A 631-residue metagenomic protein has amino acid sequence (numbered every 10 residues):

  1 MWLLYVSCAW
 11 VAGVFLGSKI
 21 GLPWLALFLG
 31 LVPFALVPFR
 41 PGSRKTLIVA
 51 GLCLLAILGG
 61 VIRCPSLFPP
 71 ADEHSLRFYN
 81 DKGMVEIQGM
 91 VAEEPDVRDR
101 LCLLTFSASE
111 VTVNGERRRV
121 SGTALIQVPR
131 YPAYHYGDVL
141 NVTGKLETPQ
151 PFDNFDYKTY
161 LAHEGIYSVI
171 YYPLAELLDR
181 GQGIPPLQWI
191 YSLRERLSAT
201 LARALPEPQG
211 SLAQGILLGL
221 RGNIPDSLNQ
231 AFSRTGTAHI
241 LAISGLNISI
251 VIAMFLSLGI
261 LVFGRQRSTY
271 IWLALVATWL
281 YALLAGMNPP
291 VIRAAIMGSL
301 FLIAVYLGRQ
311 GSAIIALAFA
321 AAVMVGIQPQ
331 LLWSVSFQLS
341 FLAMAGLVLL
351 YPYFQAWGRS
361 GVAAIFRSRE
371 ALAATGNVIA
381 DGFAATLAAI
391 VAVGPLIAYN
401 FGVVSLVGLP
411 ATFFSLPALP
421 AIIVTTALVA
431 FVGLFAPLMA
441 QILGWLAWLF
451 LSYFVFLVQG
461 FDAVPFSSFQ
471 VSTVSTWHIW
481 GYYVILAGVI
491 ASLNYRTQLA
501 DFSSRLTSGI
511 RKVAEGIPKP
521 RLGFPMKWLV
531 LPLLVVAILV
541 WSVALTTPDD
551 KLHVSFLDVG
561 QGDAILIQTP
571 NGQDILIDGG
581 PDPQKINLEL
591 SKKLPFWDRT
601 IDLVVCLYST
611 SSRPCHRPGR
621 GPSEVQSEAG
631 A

Functional and structural regions predicted by a protein language model:
M1-S75, R293: N-terminal leader/targeting segments
Y5, G13, G42-R44, I170 (+3 more regions): Hydrophobic alpha-helical transmembrane segments in multi-pass membrane proteins
L54-H239, L588: Membrane-interface helix/helix-cap signal primarily in integral membrane proteins
L58-G83, M526-F556, Q561: Hydrophobic alpha-helical transmembrane segments in integral membrane proteins
L178-W189, E195, R234, A371 (+4 more regions): Membrane-interface amphipathic/re-entrant loop segments adjacent to transmembrane helices in multi-pass membrane
H239-I260, T600-V625: Di-metal (Zn2+ and/or Mg2+/Mn2+) metal-binding site signature of metallo-dependent hydrolases with the MBL/beta-CASP
I243, A318, S334, L576-G580 (+2 more regions): Active-site neighborhood of phospho(di)ester-bond hydrolases with catalytic His/Asp-centered motifs
V424-A427, T546-L603: Conserved beta-strand hairpin/beta-sheet module of binuclear metal-dependent hydrolase folds, prominently
